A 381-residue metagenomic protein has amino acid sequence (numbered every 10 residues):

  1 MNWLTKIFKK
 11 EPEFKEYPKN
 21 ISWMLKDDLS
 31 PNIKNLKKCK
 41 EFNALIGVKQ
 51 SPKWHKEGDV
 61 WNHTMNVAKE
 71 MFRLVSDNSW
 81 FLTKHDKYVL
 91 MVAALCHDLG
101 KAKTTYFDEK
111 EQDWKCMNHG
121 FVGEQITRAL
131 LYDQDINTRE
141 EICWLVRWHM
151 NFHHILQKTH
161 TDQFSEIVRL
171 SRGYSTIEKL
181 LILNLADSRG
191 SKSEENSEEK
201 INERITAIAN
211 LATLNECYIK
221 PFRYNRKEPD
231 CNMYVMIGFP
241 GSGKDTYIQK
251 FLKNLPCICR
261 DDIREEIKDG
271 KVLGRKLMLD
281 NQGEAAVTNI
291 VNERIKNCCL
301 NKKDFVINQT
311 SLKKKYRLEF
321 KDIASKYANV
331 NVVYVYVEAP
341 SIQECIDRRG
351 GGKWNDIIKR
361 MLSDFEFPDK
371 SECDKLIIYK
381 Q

Functional and structural regions predicted by a protein language model:
L4-F107: Acidic/His-rich, divalent-metal-binding segments that scaffold phosphate/diphosphate chemistry
F72, W80-E195: Divalent metal-dependent catalytic cores for phosphoryl transfer on phosphate-bearing substrates
D187, N196-E228: N-terminal pre-Walker A segment at the start of P-loop NTPase domains
Y224, E228-Y234, N301-K303: Pre-Walker A (Motif I) flank of P-loop NTPase domains
N232-L252: Glycine-rich phosphate-binding P-loop
Y234, N254-P256, A339-Q381: Conserved GTP-binding G-domain of TRAFAC-class P-loop NTPases and closely related GTPase folds
D245-K303, S341-I346: Conserved substrate/cofactor phosphate-moiety recognition/catalytic segment in nucleotide-dependent phosphotransferases
Y327-C345: Conserved phosphate-donor/acceptor-positioning beta-strand/loop module used by diverse small-molecule
